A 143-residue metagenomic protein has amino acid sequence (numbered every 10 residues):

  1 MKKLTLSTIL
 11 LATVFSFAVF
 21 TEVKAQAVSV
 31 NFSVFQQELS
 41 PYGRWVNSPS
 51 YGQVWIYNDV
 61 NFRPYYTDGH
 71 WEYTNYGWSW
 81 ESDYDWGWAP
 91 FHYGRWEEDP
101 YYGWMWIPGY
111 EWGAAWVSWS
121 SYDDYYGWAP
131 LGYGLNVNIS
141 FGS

Functional and structural regions predicted by a protein language model:
M1-Q26: Classical secretory targeting signals
A27-S143: Low-complexity segments
